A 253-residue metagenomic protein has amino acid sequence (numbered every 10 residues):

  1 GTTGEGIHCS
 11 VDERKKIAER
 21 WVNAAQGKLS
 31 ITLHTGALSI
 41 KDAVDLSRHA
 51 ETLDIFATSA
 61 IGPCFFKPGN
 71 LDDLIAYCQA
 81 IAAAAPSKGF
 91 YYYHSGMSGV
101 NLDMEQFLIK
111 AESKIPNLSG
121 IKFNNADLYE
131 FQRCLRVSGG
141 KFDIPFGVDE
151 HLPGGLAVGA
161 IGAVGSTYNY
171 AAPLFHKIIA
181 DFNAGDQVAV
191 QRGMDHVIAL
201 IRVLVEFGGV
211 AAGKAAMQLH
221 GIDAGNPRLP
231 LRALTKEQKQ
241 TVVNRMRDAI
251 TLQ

Functional and structural regions predicted by a protein language model:
G1-V100: Active-site beta->alpha loop and helix N-cap motifs at the rims of alpha/beta catalytic domains
R14, A18, A43, C78 (+4 more regions): A general structural signal for well-ordered alpha-helical segments in protein cores
A80-K88, G96-V205: Catalytic alpha/beta core domains of metabolic enzymes, predominantly
G159, I198-L231: Conserved short secondary-structure transition element at the edge of the structured enzyme core that lines
D223-Q253: Flexible C-terminal active-site loop/helix
